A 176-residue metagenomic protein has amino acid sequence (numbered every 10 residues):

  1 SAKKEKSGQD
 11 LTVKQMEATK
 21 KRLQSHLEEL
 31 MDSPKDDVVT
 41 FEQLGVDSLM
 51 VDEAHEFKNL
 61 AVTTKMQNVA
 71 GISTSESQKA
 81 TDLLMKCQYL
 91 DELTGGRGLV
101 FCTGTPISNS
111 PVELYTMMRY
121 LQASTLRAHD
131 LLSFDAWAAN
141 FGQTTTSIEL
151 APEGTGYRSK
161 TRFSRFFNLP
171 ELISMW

Functional and structural regions predicted by a protein language model:
A2-T12, T64-M175: Conserved P-loop NTPase motor "coupling/switch" region that bridges the ATPase
V13-P34, F41-Y89: SF2 helicase catalytic motif II
D36-D37, P106: Hydrophobic alpha-helical segments with strong N-terminal bias
